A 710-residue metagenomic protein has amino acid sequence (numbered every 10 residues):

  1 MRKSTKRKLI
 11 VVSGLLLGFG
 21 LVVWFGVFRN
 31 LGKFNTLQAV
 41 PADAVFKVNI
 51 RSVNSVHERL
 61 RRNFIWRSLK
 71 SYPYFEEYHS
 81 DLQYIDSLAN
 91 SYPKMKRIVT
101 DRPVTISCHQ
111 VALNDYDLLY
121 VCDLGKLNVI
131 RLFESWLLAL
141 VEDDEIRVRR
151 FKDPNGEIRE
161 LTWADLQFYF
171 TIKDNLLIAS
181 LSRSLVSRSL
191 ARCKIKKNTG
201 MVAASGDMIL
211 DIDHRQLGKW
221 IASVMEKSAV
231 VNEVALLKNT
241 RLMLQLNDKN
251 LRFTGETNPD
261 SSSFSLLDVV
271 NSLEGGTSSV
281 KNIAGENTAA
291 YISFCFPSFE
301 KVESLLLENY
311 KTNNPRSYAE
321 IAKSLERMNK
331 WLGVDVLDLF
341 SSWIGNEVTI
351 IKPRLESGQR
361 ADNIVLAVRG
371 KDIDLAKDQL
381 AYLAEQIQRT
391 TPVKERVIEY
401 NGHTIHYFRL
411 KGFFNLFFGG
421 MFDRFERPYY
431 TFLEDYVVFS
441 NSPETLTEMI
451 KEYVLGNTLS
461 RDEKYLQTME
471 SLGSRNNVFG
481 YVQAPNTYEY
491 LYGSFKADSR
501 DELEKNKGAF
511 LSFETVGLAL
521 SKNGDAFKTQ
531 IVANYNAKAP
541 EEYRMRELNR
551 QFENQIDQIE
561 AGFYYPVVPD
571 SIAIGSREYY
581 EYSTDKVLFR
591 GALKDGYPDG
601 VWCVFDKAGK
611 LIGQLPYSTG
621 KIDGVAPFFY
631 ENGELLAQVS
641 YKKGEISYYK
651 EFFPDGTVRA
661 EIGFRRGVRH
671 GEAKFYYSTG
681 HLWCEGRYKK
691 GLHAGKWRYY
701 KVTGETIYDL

Functional and structural regions predicted by a protein language model:
M1-K6: Short, Lys/Arg-rich N-terminal segment immediately upstream of the first membrane anchor
R7-V12, L16-W163, V202-V234, R252-N363 (+2 more regions): Structural boundary/hinge residues at secondary-structure and domain interfaces
K96, S342, N401-R424, L491-D498: Intrinsic, low-complexity N-terminal interaction/targeting segments
V104-C108, F168-I172, A235-D248, N346-I350 (+11 more regions): Broad, structure-driven detector of short, well-ordered beta-strand segments within folded domains
L124-V129, L181-L185, G370-D374, S442-T445: Helix N-cap motif at beta-to-alpha junctions
T162-S228, F418-E502: A conserved glycine-rich beta-strand in the N-terminal activation segment of trypsin-fold
I364-A367, Y436: Ordered core of a single globular domain
R550-L710: Glycine/tyrosine- and acidic-biased, solvent-exposed loop/turn segments at the edges of beta-strands
